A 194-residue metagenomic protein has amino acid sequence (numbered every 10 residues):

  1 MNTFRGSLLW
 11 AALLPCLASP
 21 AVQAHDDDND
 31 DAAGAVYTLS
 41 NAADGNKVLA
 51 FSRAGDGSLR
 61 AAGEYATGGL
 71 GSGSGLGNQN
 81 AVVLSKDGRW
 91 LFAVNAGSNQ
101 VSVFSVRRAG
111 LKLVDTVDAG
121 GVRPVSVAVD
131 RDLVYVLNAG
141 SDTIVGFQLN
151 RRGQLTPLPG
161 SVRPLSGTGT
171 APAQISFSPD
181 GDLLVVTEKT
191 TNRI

Functional and structural regions predicted by a protein language model:
S7-A18: Bacterial N-terminal signal peptides
P20-A24: Sec/Tat signal peptide C-region and signal peptidase I cleavage site
D27-D31, G68-K86, A119-L133, R163-L183: Beta-rich, blade/repeat-based domains predominating in secreted/periplasmic proteins but also intracellular
D28-R53: An edge-strand/N-cap motif at the start of beta-rich repeat modules
L39-A42, S85-K86, A93-G97, V136-G140 (+2 more regions): Conserved beta-strand positions in repeat-built beta-propeller and related beta-rich domains
G45-V48, N99-V101, D142-I144, N192-I194: Structural signal for beta-propeller blades
F51-S58, F104-G110, Q148-L155: Short loop/turn segments immediately following beta-strands, especially the blade-tip and inter-blade linker loops
R60-G68, K112-D118, T156-P164: Beta-propeller fold detector
